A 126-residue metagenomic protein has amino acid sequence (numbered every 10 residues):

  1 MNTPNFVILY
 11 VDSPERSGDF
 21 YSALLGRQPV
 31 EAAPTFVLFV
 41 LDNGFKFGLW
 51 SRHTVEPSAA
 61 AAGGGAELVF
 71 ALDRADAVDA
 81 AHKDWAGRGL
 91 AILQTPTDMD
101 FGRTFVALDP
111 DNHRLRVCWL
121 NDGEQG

Functional and structural regions predicted by a protein language model:
M1-G18, E67-F70, N121-G126: N-terminal beta-strand motif that seeds the catalytic metal site of vicinal oxygen chelate
M1-T3, A61-G65, D98-M99: Short glycine-enriched loop/turn motifs at secondary-structure junctions
I8-F47, S51-H53: Core segments of cupin and vicinal oxygen chelate
L38-V40, G63, W85-A86: A structural feature recognizing the 12-helix transmembrane core of secondary solute carriers
K46, V69, T104-V106: Short hydrophobic/aromatic beta-strand element in the GNAT-like acyltransferase core that lines or flanks the acyl-donor
L68-W85, G89-L90: Mid-chain, well-packed structural core segment of small domains
H82-G126: Vicinal oxygen chelate
